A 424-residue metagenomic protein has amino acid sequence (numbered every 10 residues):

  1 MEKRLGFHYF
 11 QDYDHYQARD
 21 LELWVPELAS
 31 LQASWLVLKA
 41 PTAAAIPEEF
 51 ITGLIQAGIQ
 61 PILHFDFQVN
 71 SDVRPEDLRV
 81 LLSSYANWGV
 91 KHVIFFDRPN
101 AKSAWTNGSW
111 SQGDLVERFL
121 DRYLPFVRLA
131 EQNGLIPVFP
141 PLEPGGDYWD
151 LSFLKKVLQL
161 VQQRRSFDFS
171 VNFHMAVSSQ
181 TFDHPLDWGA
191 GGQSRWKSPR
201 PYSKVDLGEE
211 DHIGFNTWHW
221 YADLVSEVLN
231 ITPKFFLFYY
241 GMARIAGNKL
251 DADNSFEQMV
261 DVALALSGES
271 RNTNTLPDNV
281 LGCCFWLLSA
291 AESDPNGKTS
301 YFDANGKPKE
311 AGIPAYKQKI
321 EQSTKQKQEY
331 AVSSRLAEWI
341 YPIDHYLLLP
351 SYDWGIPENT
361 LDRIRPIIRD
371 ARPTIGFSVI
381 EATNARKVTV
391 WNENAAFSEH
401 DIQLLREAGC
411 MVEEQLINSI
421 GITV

Functional and structural regions predicted by a protein language model:
M1-A43, Q60, E329-T374: Boundary/entry segment of secreted carbohydrate-active catalytic domains
L5-R19, W24-E27, G53, G247-W339 (+1 more regions): Aromatic-rich peripheral "rim/lid" segments of glycoside hydrolase catalytic domains that contact and position glycan
F7-L21, S34-E49, F67-D77, N100-K102 (+5 more regions): Acidic-and-aromatic substrate-binding clefts and catalytic sites of carbohydrate-active enzymes
L38, L63, D97, F139-E143 (+6 more regions): Aromatic- and acid-rich polysaccharide-binding/catalytic face of secreted or lumenal carbohydrate-active enzymes
P41-A43, E49-L151, A382, A396 (+1 more regions): Substrate-binding cleft of extracellular glycoside hydrolase catalytic domains
G58, D121, G214-P277: Catalytic-core region of carbohydrate-active enzymes that cleave or remodel glycosidic bonds
V69-L81, N100-V116, W188-P201, A243-A252 (+1 more regions): Surface-exposed, active-site-proximal loop segments in enzymatic domains
Y330-V424: Extracellular glycan-binding segments that recognize GlcNAc-based cell-wall polysaccharides
